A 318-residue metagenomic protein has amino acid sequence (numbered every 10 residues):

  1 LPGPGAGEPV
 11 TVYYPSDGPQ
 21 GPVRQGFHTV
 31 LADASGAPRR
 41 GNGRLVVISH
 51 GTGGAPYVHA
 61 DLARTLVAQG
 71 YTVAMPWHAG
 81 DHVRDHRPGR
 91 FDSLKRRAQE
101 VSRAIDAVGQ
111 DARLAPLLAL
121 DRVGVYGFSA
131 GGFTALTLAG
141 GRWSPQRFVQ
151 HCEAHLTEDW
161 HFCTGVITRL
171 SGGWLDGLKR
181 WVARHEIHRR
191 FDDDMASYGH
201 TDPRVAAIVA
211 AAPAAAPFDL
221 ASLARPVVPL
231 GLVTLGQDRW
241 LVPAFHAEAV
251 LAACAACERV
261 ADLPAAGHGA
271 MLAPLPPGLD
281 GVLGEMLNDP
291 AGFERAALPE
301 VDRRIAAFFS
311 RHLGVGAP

Functional and structural regions predicted by a protein language model:
L1-V46: Domain-level recognition of soluble alpha/beta enzyme cores, biased toward histidine phosphatases/phosphomutases
Q20, A34-G43, I48-H86, R239-P243: Short substrate-entry loop that stabilizes the transition state in hydrolases
G51, S129, A212: Catalytic nucleophile serine of serine hydrolases, specifically the conserved "nucleophile elbow" pentapeptide
R90-P116, T137, R142, Q146-W181 (+1 more regions): Alpha/beta-hydrolase active-site loop
G127-G131, A135: Gly/Ala-rich beta-loop-alpha elbow adjacent to hydrolase catalytic centers
T134-L138, D219: Hydrolases whose catalytic domains are alpha/beta-hydrolase-1, hotdog thioesterase, or metallo-beta-lactamase-like
G172-C257: The feature captures the conserved acid-bearing segment of alpha/beta-hydrolase catalytic domains
R225-A296: Active-site-adjacent alpha-helix of alpha/beta-hydrolase-fold enzymes
